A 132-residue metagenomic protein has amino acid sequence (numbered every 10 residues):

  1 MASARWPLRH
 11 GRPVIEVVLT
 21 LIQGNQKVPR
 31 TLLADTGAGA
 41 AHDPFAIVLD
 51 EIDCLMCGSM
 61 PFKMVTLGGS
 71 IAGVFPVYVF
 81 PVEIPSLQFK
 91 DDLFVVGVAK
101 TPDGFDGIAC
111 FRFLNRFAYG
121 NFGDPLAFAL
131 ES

Functional and structural regions predicted by a protein language model:
M1-S132: Pepsin/retropepsin-fold aspartyl endopeptidases
